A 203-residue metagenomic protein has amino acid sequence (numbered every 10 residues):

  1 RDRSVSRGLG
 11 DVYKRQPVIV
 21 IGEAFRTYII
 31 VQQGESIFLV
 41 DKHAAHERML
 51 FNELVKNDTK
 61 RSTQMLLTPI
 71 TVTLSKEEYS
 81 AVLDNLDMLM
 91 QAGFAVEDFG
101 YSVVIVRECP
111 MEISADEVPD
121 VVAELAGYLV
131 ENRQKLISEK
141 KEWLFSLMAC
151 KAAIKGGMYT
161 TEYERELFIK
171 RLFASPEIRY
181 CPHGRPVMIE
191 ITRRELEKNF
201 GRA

Functional and structural regions predicted by a protein language model:
R1-Y13: Single conserved hydrophobic/aromatic residue that forms the stacking wall/gate of nucleotide- or nucleobase-binding
R15-A203: Long, charged low-complexity intrinsically disordered regions
